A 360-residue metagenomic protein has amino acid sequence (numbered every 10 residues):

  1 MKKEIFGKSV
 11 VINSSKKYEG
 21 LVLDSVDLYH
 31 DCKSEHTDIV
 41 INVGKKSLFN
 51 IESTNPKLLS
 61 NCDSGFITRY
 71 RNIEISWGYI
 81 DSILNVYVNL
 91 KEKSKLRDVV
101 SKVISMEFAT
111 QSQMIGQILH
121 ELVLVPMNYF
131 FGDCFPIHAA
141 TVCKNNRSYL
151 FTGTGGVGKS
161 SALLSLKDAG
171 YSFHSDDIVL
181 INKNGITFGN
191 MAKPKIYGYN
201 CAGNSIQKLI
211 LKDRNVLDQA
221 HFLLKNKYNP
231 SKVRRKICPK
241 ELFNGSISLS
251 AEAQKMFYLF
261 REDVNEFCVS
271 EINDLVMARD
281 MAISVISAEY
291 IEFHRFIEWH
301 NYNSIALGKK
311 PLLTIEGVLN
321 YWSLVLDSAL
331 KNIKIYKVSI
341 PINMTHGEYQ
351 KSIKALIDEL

Functional and structural regions predicted by a protein language model:
M1-T152, D168-A169, L180-L360: A noncatalytic interaction/capping subdomain that flanks phosphate/NTP-handling catalytic cores
V157-K159: Conserved glycine(s) of the Walker
S161-S172: A conserved segment at the C-terminal end of the G1
